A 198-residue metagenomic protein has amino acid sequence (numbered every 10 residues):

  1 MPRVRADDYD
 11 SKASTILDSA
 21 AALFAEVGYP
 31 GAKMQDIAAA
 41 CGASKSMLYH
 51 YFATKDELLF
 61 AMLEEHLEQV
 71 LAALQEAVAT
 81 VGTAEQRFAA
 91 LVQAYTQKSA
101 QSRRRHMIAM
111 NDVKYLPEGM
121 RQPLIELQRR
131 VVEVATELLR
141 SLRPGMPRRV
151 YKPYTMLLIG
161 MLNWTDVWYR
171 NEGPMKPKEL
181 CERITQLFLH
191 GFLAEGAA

Functional and structural regions predicted by a protein language model:
M1-P2, Q97, Q101, V132-S141 (+3 more regions): C-terminal peripheral helix-coil segments that are non-catalytic and often amphipathic
M1-V27, A32-A40, E57-F60: Basic, helix-initiating cap at the start of DNA-binding domains
K12, K55, H66, V70 (+6 more regions): Hydrophobic/aromatic residues within well-ordered alpha-helical segments
E26-P30, V81, S102: Short coil/turn segments at alpha/beta junctions that flank glycine-rich nucleotide-binding fingerprints
C41-F52: Short hydrophobic/aromatic patch on the recognition helix
A61, Q75-Q101, Y154-T155: Hydrophobic alpha-helical connector segments
E65-L71, E118-R143, K152-M156, E179-E182: Amphipathic alpha-helical packing segments from all-alpha helical-bundle domains
T96-E137, V167-Y169: Short secondary-structure transition hinges
